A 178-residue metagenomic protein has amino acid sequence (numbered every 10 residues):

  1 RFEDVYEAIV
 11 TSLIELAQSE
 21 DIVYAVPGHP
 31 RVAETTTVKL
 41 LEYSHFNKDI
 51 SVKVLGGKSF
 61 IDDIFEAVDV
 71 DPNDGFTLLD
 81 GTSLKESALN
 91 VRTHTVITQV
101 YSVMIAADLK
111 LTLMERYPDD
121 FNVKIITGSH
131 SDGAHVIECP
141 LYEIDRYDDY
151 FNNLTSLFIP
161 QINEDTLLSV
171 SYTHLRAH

Functional and structural regions predicted by a protein language model:
R1-S51, T155-S156, L175-R176: Class I S-adenosyl-L-methionine
R1-Y6, K48, L78-G81, I105 (+1 more regions): General structural signal for secondary-structure boundaries
D4-A8, T35, S59, M104 (+2 more regions): Conserved active-site and cofactor/substrate-binding residues in soluble primary-metabolism enzymes
S12-E15, A67, T112: A generic secondary-structure signal
L13, L84-A88, Y147: Short, flexible, glycine/charge-rich loop motifs used to bind or transfer phosphoryl groups or to couple energy/partner
Q18-I22, N90-R176: A contiguous loop/helix-start segment that scaffolds small-molecule binding in enzyme catalytic cores
Y24-T98: Class I SAM-dependent methyltransferase SAM-binding "motif I" and its flanking Rossmann-like core
